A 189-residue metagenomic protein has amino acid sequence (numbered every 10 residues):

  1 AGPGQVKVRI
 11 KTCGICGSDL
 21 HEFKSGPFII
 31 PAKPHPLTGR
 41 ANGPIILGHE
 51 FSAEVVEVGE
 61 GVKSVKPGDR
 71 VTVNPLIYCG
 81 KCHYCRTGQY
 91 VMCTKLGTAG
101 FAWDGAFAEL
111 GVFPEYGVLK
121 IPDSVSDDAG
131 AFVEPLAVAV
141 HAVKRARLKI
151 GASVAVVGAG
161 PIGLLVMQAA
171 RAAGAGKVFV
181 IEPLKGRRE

Functional and structural regions predicted by a protein language model:
A1-C13, F28-H83, P122-S124: Glycine-rich beta-strand-centered segment in the early N-terminal region that forms part of a ligand/cofactor-binding
G17, Y78-M92: Local cysteine-cluster metal-coordination motifs and their immediate loop/turn environment, predominantly Fe-S cluster
H21-F28: Short Gly/aromatic-enriched secondary-structure transition segments
I29-K33, G97-A106: Short cysteine/histidine-rich metal-coordination sites, predominantly Zn2+-binding motifs
H83-Y84, A102-V112: A structural motif shared across PLP-dependent enzymes of the aminotransferase-like
V125-E189: Mid-domain Rossmann-like dinucleotide-binding core that forms the NAD(H)/NADP(H) cofactor-binding site
